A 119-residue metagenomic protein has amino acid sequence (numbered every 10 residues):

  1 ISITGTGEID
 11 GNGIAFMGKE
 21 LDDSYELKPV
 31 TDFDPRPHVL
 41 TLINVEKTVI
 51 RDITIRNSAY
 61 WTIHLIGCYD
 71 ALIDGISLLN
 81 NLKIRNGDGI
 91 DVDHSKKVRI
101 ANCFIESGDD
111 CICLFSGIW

Functional and structural regions predicted by a protein language model:
I1-W119: Extracellular/periplasmic carbohydrate-active domains that bind, remodel, or depolymerize complex polysaccharides
